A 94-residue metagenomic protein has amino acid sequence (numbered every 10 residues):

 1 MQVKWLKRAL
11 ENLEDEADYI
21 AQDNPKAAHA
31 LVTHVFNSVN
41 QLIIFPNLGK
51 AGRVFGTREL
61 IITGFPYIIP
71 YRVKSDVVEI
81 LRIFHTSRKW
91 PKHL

Functional and structural regions predicted by a protein language model:
Q2-G56: Basic, Lys/Arg-enriched alpha-helical interface segments
F36, I62, V77-E79: Alpha-helix termini
L42, T63, I83: Conserved catalytic core of Hanks-type protein kinase domains
F45, G52-T57, L81, S87 (+1 more regions): Generic secondary-structure boundary/loop-capping signal
N47-S75: Basic/aromatic recognition patch in beta-strand/loop cores that engages polyanionic ligands
I68, R72-L94: Enriched for short, Lys/Arg-rich terminal
